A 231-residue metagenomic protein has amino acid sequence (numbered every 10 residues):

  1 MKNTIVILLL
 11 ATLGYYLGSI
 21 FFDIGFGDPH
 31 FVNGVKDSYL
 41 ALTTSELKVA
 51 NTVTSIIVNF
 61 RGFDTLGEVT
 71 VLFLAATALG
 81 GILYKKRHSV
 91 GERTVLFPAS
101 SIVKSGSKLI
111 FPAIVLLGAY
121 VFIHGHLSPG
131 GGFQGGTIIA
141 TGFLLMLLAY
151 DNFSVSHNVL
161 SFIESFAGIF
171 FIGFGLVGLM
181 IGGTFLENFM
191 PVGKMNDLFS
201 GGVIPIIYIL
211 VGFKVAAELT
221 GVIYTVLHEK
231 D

Functional and structural regions predicted by a protein language model:
M1-L13, S156-I169: Alpha-helical transmembrane segments and their helix-start/interface "positive-inside/aromatic belt" motifs in integral
F22-T43, L186: Interfacial/capping segments of alpha-helical transmembrane domains
K36-F60, F189-D197: Extracytosolic (periplasmic/ER-lumenal) interhelical loops and adjacent juxtamembrane/interface segments of multi-pass
T52-G80: Individual transmembrane alpha-helix segments
V71-G81, A140-Y150, I207-V222: Hydrophobic cores of alpha-helical transmembrane segments in multi-pass inner/ER membrane proteins, independent
R93-I110: Membrane-water interface at loop-to-transmembrane-helix junctions
F122-G131: Membrane-interface helix caps and helix-loop-helix hairpins in membrane proteins
L160-M190: A structural-propensity feature for long, helix-poor, extended segments
